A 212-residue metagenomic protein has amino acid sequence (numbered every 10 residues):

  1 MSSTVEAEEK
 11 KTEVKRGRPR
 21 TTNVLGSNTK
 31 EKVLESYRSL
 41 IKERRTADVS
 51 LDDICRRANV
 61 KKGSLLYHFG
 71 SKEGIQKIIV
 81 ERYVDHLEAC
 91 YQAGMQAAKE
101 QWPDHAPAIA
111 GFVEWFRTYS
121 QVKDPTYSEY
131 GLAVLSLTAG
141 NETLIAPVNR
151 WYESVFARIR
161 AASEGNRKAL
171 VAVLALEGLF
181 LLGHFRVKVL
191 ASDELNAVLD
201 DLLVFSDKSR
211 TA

Functional and structural regions predicted by a protein language model:
M1-N28, T211-A212: N-terminal intrinsically disordered/low-complexity leader segments
R20-V24, N28, G70, G74 (+3 more regions): Residues at secondary-structure transition points
K32, L40-G74, I78: Helix-turn-helix
S36-E43, C90-A93, A97, A175-L182: Solvent-exposed, amphipathic alpha-helical segments
I79, Y83, L87, H105 (+1 more regions): Hydrophobic/aromatic residues within well-ordered alpha-helical segments
D85, A89-E129: Hydrophobic alpha-helical connector segments
F112-F116, G131-L135, A172-L179: Short alpha-helical scaffolding segments that buttress acidic/His motifs in well-ordered protein cores
D124, E142-A212: Hydrophobic/aromatic-rich alpha-helical bundle segments in the mid-to-C-terminal region
